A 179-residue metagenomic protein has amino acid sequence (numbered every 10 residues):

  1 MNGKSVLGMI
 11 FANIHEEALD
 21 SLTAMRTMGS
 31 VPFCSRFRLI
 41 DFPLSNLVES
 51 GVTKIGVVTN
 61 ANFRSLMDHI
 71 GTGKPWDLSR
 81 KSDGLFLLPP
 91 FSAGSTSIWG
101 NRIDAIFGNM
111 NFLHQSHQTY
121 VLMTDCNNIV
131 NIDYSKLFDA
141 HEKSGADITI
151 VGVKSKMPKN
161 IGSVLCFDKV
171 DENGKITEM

Functional and structural regions predicted by a protein language model:
M1-M179: Unchanged
